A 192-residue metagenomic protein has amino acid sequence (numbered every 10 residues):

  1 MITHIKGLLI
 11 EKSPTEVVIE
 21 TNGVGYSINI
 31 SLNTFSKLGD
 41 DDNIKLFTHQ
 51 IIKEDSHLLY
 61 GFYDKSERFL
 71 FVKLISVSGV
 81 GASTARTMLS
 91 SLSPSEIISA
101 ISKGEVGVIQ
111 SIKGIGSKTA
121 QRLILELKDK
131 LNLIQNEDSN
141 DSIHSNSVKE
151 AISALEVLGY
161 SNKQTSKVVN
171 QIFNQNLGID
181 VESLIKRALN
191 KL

Functional and structural regions predicted by a protein language model:
M1-V72, S76, E182-L192: Structure-specific DNA junction-binding interface
H57-F62, A82-I101, R122-Q135: Amphipathic, charged-and-aliphatic alpha-helical interface segments that function as noncatalytic docking
F69-K73, T84, E105-V108, S147-A154 (+1 more regions): A general alpha-helix detector
V77, S91, K103-G104, K130-I134 (+2 more regions): Conserved, well-folded catalytic cores of nucleic-acid-processing and energy-transducing macromolecular machines
A85, I97, A120, T165-V168 (+1 more regions): Small-residue helix-packing motif on alpha-helices
R122-N170: Strongly charged, low-complexity linkers/loops
G159-N170, N174-L192: C-terminal, charged interaction/regulatory segments at domain termini
